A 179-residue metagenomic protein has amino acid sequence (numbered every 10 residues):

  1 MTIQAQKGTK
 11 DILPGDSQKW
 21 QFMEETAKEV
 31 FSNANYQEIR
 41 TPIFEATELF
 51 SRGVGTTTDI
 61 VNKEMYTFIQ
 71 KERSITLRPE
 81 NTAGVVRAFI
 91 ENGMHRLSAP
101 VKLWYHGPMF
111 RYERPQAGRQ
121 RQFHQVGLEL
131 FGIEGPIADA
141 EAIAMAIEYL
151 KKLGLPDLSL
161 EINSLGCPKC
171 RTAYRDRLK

Functional and structural regions predicted by a protein language model:
M1-K179: Extended, charged alpha-beta segments that form solvent-exposed binding/catalytic grooves in nucleic-acid-handling
